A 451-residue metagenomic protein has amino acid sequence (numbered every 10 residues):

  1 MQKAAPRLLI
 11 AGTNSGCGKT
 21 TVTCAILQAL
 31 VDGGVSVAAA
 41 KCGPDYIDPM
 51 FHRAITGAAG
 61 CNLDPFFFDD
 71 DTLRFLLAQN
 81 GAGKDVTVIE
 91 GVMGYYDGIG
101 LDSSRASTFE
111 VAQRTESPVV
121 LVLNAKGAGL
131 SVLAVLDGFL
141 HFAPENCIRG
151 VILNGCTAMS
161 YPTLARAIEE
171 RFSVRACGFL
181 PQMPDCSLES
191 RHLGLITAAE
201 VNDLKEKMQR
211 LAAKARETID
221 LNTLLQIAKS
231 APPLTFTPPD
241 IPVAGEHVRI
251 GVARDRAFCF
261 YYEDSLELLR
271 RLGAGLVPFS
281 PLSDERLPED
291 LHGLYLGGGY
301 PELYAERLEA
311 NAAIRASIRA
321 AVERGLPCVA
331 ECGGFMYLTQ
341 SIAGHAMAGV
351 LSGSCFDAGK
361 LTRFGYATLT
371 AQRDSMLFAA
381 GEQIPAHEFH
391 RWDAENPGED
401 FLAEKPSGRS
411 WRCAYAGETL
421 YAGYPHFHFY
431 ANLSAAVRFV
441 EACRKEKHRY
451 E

Functional and structural regions predicted by a protein language model:
Q2-T21, L27-T115, V119, L123-C147 (+1 more regions): ATP-dependent carboxylate-amine ligase catalytic core
K3-P6, V243-R249: A short, charged/proline- and glycine-enriched loop that marks the coil->beta-strand transition at the N-terminal
K41-C42, A176-P184, G275-S283: Beta-strand->loop->alpha-helix junctions that form or flank phosphate-binding loops in nucleotide-handling enzymes
A112, E217-T218, A244-E246, F258-L268 (+3 more regions): C-terminal and late-domain segments of enzyme folds
S117, V174, E323-P327: A short helix->loop->beta-strand "cap" motif at the edges of active sites that frequently abuts
G129-P242: Internal gly/pro-rich beta-alpha loop/helix module that stabilizes soluble enzyme cofactors or their anionic handles
E246-E323: Phosphate-binding active sites in nucleotide-utilizing proteins
P301-S375: Cysteine-nucleophile active-site neighborhood
